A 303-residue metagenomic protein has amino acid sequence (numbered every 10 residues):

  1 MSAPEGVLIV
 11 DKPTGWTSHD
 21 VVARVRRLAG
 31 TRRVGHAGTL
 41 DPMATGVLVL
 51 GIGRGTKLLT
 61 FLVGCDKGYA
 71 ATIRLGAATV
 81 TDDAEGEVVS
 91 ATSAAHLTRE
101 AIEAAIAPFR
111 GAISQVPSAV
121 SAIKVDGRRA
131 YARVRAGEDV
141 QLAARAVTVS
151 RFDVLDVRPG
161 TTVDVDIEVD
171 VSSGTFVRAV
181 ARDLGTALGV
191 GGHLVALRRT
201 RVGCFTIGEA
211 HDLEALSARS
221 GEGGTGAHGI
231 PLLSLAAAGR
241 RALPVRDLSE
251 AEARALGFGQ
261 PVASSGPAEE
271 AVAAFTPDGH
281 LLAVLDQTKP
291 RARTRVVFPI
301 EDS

Functional and structural regions predicted by a protein language model:
M1-P13, H19-H36, L40, A44 (+2 more regions): Accessory RNA 3′-end/elbow-binding domains used by RNA modification enzymes
M1-S173, V177-E209: Catalytic cores of RNA-modifying enzymes
